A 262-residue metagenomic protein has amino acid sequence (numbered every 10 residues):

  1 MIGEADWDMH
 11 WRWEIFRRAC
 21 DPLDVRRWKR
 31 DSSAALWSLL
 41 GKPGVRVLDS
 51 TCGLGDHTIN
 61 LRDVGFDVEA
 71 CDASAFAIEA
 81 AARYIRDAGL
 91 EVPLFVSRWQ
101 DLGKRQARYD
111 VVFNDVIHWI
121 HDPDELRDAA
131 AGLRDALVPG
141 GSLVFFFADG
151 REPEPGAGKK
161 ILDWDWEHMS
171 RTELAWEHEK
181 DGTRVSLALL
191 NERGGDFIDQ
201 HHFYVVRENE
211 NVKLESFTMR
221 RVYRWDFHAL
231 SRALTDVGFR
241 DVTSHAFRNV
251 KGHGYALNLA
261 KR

Functional and structural regions predicted by a protein language model:
M1-P43: Conserved class I S-adenosyl-L-methionine
G44-G53: Conserved class I S-adenosyl-L-methionine
T58-D101: Class I SAM-dependent methyltransferase SAM/SAH-binding core
G103-V112: A short acidic, Gly/Pro-enriched loop at the edge of an enzyme's catalytic core that lines a small-molecule cofactor
F113-I117: Residues lining the SAM
R127-P139: A short glycine-rich, Lys/Arg-flanked "PGG" loop and its adjoining helix->strand segment in the class I
V144-F227: SAM-dependent methyltransferase
R221-R262: C-terminal lobe and adjacent flexible extensions of AdoMet/dcAdoMet transferase-like proteins
